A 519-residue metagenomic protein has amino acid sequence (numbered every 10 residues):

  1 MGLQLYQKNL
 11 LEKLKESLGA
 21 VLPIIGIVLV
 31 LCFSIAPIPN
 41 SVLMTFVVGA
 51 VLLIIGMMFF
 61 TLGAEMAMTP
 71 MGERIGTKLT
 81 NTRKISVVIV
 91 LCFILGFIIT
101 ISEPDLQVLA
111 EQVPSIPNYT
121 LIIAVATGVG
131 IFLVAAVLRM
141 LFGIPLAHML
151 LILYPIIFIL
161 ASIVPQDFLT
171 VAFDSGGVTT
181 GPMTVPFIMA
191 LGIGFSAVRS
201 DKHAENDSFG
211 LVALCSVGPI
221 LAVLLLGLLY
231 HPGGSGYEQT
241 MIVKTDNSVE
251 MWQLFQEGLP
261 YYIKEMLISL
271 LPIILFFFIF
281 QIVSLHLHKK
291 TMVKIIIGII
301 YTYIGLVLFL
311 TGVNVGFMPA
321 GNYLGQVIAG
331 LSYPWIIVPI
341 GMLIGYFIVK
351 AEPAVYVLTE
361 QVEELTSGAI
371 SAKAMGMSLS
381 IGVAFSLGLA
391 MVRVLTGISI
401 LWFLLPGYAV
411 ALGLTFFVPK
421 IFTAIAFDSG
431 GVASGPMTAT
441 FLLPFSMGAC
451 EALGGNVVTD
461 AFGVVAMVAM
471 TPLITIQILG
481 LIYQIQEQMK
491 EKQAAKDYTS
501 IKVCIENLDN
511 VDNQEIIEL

Functional and structural regions predicted by a protein language model:
M1-S17, V21, G72-S86, S200-L211 (+6 more regions): Intrinsically disordered, low-complexity non-transmembrane regions of multi-pass membrane transporters
M1-V90, I94, P272-Y301, L308 (+2 more regions): N-terminal alpha-helical transmembrane segments of multi-pass membrane transport and channel/translocase proteins
L3, A136-I152, Q166-D167, V171 (+5 more regions): Juxtamembrane and boundary regions of transmembrane helices in multi-pass small-molecule transporters and channels
L11-S17, I38-V48, T80, V113-I122 (+6 more regions): Interfacial loop-to-helix junctions that mark the boundaries of transmembrane helices in multi-pass membrane
L22-I35, G49-F59, L91-I98, G128-R139 (+10 more regions): Hydrophobic core segments of alpha-helical transmembrane domains in multi-pass membrane transport and ion-translocation
V30-M44, A64-G72, I98-V113, F132-I144 (+11 more regions): Transmembrane helix-loop junctions in multi-pass membrane proteins
G76-K78, I85-I156, P334-T415: Helix-loop-helix junctions within the multi-pass membrane cores of secondary transporters/permeases
M241-A354: Transmembrane helical segments that form the transport core of multi-pass membrane transport proteins
